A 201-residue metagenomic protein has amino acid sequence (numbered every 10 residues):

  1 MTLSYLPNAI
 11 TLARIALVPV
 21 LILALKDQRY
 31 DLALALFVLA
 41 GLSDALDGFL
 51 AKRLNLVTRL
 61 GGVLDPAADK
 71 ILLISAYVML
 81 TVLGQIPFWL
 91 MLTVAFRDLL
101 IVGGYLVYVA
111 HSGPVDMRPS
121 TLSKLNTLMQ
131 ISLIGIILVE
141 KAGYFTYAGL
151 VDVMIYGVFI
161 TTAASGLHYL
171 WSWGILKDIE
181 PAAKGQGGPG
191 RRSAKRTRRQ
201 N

Functional and structural regions predicted by a protein language model:
M1-N201: Alpha-helical transmembrane bundles and membrane-interface segments of multipass inner-membrane proteins
